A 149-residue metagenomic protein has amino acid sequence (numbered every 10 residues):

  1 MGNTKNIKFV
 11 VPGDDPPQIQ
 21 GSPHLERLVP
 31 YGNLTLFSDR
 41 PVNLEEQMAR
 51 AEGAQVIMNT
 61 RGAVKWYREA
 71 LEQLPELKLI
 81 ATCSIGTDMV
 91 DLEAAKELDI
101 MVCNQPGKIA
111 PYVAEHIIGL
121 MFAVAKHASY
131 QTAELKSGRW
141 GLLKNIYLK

Functional and structural regions predicted by a protein language model:
G2-C103: An N-terminal-biased, well-structured beta-alpha scaffold segment characteristic of Rossmann-like dinucleotide-binding
L98, P106-K149: Phosphate-binding beta-alpha-beta segment of Rossmann-like dinucleotide-binding domains, i.e., the NAD(P)
